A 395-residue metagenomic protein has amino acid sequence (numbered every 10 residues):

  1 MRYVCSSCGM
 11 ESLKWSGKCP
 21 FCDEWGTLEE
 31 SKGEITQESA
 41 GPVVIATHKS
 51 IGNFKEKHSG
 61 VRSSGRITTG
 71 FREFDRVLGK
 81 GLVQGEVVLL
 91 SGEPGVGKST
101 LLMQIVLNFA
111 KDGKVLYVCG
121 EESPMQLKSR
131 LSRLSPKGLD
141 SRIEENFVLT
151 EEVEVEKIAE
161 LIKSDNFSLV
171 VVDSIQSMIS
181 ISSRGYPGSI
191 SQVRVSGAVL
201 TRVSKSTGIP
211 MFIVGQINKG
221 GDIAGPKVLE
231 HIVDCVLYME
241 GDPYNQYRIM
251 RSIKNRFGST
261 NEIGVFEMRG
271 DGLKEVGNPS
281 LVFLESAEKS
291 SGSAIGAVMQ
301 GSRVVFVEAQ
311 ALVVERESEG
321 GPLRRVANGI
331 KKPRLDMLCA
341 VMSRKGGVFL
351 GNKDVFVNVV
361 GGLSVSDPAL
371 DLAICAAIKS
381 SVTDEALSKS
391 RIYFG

Functional and structural regions predicted by a protein language model:
R2-S7, E11-R76, V83-S91, V96-K114 (+4 more regions): Peripheral, non-AAA+ core regions of ATP-driven protein-machinery
V115-C119: Conserved RecA-like ASCE P-loop NTPase motor core of nucleic-acid helicases/translocases
G120-L127: Conserved Walker A/P-loop ATP-binding site and its immediately adjacent core in helicase/helicase-like ATPase domains
E122, V153-E154: Short beta->alpha linker loops
